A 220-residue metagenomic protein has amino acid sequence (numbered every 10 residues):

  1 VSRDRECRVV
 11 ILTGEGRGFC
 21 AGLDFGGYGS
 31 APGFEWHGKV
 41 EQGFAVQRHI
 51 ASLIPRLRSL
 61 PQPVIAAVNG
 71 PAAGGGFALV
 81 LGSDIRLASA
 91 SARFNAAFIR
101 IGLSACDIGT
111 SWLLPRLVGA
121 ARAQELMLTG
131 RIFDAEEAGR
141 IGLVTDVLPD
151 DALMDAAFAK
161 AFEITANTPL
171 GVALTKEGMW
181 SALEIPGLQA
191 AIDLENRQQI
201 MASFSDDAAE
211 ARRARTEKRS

Functional and structural regions predicted by a protein language model:
V1-R8: A short, well-ordered alpha-helical element
E6, G14-R56, G102-L103, P186: Glycine- (often His-adjacent) and acidic-residue-rich active-site loop that binds/positions the CoA thioester
L53, L57-S59, A67, A73-M127 (+3 more regions): CoA-thioester-processing core
I85, E125, T129-R131, E137 (+3 more regions): Well-ordered beta-strand positions
L87-A92, V144-D193, D206: C-terminal long alpha-helix characteristic of the crotonase
